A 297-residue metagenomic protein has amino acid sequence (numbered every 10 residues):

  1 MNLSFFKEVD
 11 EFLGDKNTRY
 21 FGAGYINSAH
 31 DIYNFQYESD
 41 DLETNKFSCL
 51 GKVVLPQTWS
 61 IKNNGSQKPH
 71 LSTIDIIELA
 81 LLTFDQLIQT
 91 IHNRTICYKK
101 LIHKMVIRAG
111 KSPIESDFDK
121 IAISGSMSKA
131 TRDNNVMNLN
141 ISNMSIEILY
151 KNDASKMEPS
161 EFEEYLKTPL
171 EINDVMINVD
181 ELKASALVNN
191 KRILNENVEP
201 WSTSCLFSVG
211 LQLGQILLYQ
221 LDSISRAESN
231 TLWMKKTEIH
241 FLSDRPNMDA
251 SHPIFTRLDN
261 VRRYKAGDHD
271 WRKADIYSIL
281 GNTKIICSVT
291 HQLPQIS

Functional and structural regions predicted by a protein language model:
M1-K16, A122-L170, V175, F255-S297: HotDog/MaoC-like acyl-thioester-processing domains
M1-K62, I141-W201: Non-catalytic linker/capping segments at the edges of enzyme domains
Y20-G22, I26-D41, Y98-I102, A122-K129 (+3 more regions): A structural signal for short, hydrophobic beta-strand segments that form beta-sheets in beta-rich/all-beta domains
E43-I91, L170-H240: A conserved, well-ordered hydrophobic junction motif at loop->secondary-structure transitions
T44-S48, I102, F118-K120, R132-V136 (+3 more regions): A general secondary-structure signal for short beta-strands and their flanking turns/coil in non-transmembrane regions
H70, P113-D117, A130-R132, E199-L206 (+2 more regions): Short, low-complexity cationic-aromatic patches
L81-M127, I216-V261: Hydrophobic beta-strand-centered segment that forms part of the acyl-chain substrate-binding groove
I88-L101, D133-V136, W201, C205 (+2 more regions): Extended intrinsically disordered, low-complexity coil regions enriched in Ser, Thr, Gly, Ala and often Pro
